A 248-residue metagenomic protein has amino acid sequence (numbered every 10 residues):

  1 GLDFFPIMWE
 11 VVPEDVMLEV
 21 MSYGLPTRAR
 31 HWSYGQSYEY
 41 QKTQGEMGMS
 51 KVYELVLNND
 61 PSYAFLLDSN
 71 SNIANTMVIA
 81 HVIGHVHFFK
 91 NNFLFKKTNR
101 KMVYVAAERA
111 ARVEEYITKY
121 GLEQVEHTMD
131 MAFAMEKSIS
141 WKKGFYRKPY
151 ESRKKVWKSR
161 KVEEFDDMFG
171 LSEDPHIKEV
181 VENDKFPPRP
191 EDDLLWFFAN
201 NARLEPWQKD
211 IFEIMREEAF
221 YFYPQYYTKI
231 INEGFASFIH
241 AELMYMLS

Functional and structural regions predicted by a protein language model:
G1-S62, K97, L171-A202, P206: Auxiliary, metal-adjacent structural segments of Zn-dependent hydrolase domains
F5-E10, N92-L94, K209-M215, T228: Short coil/turn segments at secondary-structure boundaries
Q41, P61-V78, F222-I231: Short pre-active-site segment immediately N-terminal to the catalytic Zn-binding motif
I73-K90, E233-S237, A241: Active-site recognition of the HExxH zinc-binding catalytic motif
M77, E115, K185-P188: Acidic, low-complexity intrinsically disordered regions
F89-V156, A236-S248: Post-HExxH zinc-binding segment in Zn-dependent metallohydrolases
A134-K137, W141-A199: Extended catalytic-interface subdomain
E182-S248: Long, internal scaffold/assembly segments composed of regular secondary structure
